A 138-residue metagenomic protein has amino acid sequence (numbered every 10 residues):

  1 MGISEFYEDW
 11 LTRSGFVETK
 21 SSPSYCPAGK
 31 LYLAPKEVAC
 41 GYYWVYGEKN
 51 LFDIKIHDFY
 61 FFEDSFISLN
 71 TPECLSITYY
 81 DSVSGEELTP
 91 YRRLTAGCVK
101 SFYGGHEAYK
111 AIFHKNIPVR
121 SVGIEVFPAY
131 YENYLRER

Functional and structural regions predicted by a protein language model:
M1-Y42, G47-F52: General N-terminal leader/first-domain-start detector
K30-R138: N-terminal regulatory/effector-sensing and dimerization cores that precede helix-turn-helix DNA-binding domains
